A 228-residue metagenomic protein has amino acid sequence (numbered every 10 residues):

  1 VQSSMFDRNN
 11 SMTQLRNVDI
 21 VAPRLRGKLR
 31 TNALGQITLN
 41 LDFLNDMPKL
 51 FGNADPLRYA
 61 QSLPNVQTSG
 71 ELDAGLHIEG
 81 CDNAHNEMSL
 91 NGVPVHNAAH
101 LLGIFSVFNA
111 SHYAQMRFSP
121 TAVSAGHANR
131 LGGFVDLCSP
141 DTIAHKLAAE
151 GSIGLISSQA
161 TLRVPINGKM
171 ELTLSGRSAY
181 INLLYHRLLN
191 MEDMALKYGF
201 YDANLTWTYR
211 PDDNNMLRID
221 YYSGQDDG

Functional and structural regions predicted by a protein language model:
V1-D7, Q14-S124, F134-D136, P140-D141: Periplasmic N-terminal accessory/gating domains of Gram-negative outer-membrane beta-barrel systems
M12, G70, N97, N129-L131 (+3 more regions): Residue-level preference for beta-strand/loop junctions
L25, N83, V93-V95, P140 (+4 more regions): Structural signature of outer-membrane beta-barrel domains
G70, G80-D82, L131, I143 (+3 more regions): Short loop/turn positions at the edges of beta-strands in beta-sheet-rich folds
L72-A74, A84, L147-A149, S158 (+1 more regions): Residue-level marker for the onset of beta-strands and adjacent loop->beta junctions in well-ordered domains
N86, H112, H145-A149, G168-L172 (+1 more regions): Outer-envelope beta-barrel architecture signal
G103-S106, A114-A125, G133-V164, G176-S178 (+1 more regions): Short strand-turn segments of transmembrane beta-barrel domains in outer membranes, especially the first one or two
G154-S178, E192-D227: Transmembrane beta-barrel wall of Gram-negative outer-membrane proteins
